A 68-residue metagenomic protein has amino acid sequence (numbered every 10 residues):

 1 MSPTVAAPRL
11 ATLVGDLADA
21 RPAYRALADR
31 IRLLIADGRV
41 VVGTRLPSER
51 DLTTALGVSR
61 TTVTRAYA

Functional and structural regions predicted by a protein language model:
M1-A68: N-terminal basic, amphipathic alpha-helical segments
